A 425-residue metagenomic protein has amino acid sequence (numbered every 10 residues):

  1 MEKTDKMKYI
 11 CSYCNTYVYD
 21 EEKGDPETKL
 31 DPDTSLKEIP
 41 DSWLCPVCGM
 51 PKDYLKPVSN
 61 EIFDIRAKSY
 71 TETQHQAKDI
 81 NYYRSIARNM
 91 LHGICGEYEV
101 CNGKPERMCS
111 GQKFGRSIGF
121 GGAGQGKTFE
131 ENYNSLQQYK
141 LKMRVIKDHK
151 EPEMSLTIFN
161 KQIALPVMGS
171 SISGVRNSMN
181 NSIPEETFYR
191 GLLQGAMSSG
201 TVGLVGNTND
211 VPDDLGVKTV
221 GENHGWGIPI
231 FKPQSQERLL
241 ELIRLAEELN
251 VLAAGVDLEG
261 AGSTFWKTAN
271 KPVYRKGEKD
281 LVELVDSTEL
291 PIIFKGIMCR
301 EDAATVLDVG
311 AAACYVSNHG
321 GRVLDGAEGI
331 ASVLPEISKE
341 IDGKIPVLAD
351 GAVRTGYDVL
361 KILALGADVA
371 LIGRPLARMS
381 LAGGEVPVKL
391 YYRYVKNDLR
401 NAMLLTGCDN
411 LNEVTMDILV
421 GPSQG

Functional and structural regions predicted by a protein language model:
D5-M7, D41-S42: Short metal-coordination and nucleic-acid-contact micro-motifs, chiefly zinc-binding Cys/His arrays
I10, V18, L44: The −1 position to Zn-ligating cysteines in a subset of zinc-ribbon hairpins
Y13, P46-V47: Short, cysteine/histidine-rich loop/knuckle motifs that typically chelate Zn2+
D20-E21, Y54-P57: Short, non-ligating residues that shape and space the ligands of small metal-coordination modules and catalytic
E27-S42: Short linker/helix segments within small regulatory modules
I65-I163, S423-G425: An N-cap/entry alpha-helix motif that binds or orients negatively charged groups
S117, G126-D214: N-terminal functional module of multi-domain proteins
Q194, E222, Q234-A349, G356-R374 (+1 more regions): Alpha/beta enzyme core
